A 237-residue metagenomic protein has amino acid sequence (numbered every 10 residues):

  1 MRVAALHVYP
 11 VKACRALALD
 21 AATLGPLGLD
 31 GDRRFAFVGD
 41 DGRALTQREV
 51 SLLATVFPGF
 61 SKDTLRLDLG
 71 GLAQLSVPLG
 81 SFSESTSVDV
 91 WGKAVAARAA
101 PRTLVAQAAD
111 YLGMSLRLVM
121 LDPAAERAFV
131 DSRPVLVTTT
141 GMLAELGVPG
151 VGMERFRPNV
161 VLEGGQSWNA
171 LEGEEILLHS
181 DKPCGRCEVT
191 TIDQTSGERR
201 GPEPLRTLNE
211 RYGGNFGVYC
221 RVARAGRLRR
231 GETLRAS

Functional and structural regions predicted by a protein language model:
M1-S237: Metal-cofactor-dependent catalytic cores
